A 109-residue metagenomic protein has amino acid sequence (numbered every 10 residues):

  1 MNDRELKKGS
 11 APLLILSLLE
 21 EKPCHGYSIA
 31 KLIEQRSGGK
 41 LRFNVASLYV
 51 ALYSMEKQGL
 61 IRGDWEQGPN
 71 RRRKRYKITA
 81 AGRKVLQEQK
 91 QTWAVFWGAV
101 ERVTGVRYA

Functional and structural regions predicted by a protein language model:
M1-E5, G63-W65: Short beta-strand/turn micro-motifs at beta-sheet edges
D3-S47: N-terminal helix-turn-helix DNA-binding core of bacterial DNA-binding proteins
I33, S37, W65-Q67, A80-G82: Short, well-ordered turn and helix-capping elements at secondary-structure junctions
L48-M55: Basic amphipathic alpha-helical segments that dock to polyanions
E56-R72, K77: Beta-hairpin "wing" of winged helix-turn-helix
R71-K90: Basic, amphipathic "hinge/linker" alpha-helix immediately C-terminal to the N-terminal HTH DNA-binding motif
K84-A109: Amphipathic alpha-helical dimerization/coiled-coil segments that flank or bridge DNA-binding/regulatory modules
